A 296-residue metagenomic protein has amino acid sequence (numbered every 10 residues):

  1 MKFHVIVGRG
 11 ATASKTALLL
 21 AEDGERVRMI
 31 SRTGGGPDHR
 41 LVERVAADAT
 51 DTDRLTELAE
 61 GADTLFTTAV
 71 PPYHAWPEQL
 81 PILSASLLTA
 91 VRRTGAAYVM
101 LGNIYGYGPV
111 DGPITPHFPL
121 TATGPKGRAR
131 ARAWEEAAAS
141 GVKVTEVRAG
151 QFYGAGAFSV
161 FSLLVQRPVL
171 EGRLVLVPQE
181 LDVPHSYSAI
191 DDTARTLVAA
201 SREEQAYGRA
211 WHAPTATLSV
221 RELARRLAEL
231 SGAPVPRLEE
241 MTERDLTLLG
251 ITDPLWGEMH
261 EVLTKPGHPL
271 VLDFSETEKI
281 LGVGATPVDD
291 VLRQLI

Functional and structural regions predicted by a protein language model:
A13-S14: N-terminal Rossmann-fold NAD(P) dinucleotide-binding loop
G35-T94, S201: NAD(P)H-binding glycine-rich loop region in Rossmannoid oxidoreductase-like domains and their noncatalytic homologs
A85-R130, T145: Conserved Rossmann-fold NAD(P)-dependent oxidoreductase catalytic core, especially the SDR/UDP-sugar
N103, E135-G156: Conserved beta-loop-beta element that borders a ligand/cofactor-binding pocket
A131, G154-V165, A200-W211, A233: Glycine/proline-rich active-site loop of Rossmann-fold NAD(P)-dependent oxidoreductases
R167-S188, E204-Q205: A conserved pocket-lining segment of Rossmann-fold NAD(P)-dependent short-chain dehydrogenase/reductase
A216, V220, A224-V271: Terminal hydrophobic/aromatic helix or amphipathic segment near a protein terminus
E276-E278, G282-I296: Amphipathic terminal alpha-helices
